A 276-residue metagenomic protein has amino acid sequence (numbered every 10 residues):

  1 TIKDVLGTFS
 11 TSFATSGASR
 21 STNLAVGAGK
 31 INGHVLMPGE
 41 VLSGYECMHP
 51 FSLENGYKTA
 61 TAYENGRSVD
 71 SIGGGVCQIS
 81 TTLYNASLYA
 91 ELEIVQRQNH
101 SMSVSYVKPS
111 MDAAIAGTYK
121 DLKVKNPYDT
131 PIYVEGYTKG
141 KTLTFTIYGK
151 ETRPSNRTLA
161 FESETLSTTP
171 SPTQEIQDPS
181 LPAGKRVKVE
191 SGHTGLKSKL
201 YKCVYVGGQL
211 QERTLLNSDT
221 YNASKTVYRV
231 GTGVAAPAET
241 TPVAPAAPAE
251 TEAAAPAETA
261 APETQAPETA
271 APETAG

Functional and structural regions predicted by a protein language model:
T1-G276: Well-ordered beta-sheet/strand-loop patches within structured domains
